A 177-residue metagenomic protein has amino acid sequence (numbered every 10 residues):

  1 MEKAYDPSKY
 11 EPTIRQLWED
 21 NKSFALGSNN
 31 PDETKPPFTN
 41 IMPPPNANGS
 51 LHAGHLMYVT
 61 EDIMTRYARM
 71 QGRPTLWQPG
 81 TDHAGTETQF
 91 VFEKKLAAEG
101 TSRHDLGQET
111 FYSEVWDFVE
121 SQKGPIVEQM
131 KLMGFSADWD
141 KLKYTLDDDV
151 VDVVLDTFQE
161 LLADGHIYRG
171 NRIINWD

Functional and structural regions predicted by a protein language model:
M1-D177: N-terminal, positively charged nucleic-acid-binding surface of large information/translation enzymes
